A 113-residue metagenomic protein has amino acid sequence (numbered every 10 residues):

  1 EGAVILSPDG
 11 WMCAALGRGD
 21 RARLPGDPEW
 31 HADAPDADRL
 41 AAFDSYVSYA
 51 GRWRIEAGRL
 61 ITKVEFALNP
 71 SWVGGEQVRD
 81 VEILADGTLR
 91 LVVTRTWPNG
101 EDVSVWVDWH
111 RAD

Functional and structural regions predicted by a protein language model:
E1-D113: Lipid interaction determinants
